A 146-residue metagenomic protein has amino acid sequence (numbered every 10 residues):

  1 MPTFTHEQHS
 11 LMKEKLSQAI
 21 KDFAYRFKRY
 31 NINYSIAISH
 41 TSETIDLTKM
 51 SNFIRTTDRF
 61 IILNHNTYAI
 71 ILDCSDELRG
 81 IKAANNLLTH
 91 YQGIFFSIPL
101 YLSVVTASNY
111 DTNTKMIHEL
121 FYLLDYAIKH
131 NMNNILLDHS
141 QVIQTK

Functional and structural regions predicted by a protein language model:
M1-E7: Short, low-complexity N-terminal regulatory "tails/caps" that precede and couple sensory modules
E7, S51-I54, Y126: Residue-level signal for the start and early helices of compact helical domains
H9-S17, K21-A24, E77-T89, A107-L136 (+1 more regions): Catalytic-core segments of nucleotide cyclases and related cyclic-nucleotide turnover enzymes
K15-H40: Active-site-proximal structural segments of metal-dependent nucleotidyl cyclase/transferase enzymes
K21-R29, D46-S75, T89, G93: Conserved helix-loop-beta segment at the catalytic/binding core of cyclic-nucleotide signaling proteins
N33-A37, I62-D73, I94-L123, N133-S140: A short glycine-enriched loop-to-beta-strand structural element that forms part of the catalytic core of nucleotide
S42-T44: Conserved ATP-binding N-box helix of the HATPase_c
